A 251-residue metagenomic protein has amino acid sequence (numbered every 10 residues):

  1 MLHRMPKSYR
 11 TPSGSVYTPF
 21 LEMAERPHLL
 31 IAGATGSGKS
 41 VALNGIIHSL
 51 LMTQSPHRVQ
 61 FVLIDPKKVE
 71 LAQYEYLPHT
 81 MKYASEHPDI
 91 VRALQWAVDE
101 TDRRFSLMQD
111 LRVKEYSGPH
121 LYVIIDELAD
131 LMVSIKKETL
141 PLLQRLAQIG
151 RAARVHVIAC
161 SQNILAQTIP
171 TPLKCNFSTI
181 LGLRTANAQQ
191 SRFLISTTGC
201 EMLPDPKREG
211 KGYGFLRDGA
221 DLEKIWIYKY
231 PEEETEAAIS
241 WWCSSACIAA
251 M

Functional and structural regions predicted by a protein language model:
M1-K114, G118-K207, K211, F215-L216 (+3 more regions): P-loop NTPase catalytic phosphate-binding loop
